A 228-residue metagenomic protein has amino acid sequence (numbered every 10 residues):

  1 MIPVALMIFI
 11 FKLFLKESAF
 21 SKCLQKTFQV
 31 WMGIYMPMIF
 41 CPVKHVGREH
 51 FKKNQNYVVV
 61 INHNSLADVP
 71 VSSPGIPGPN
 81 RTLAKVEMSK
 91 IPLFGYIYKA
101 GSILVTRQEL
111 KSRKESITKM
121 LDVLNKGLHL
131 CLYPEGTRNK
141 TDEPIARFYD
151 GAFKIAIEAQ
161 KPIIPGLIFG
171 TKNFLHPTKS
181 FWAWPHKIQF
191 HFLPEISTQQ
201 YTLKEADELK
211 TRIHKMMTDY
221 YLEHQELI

Functional and structural regions predicted by a protein language model:
M1-F14, A19-K26, V43, E49-K53 (+1 more regions): Membrane-interfacial terminal anchoring regions of lipid-handling membrane enzymes
A5-K26, P37-M38, K53-L110: Catalytic core of membrane glycerolipid acyltransferases/transacylases, capturing the structured, soluble-facing
Q29-C41: A generic, lipid-embedded transmembrane alpha helix
M38-V46, R113-K114, K172-L175: Short gly/ser/thr-rich secondary-structure transition/capping motifs
F40-P42, P79, G101, G127 (+1 more regions): A generic structural signal for alpha->beta connector loops
H45, V59, T82, L132 (+1 more regions): Generic preference for hydrophobic
V46, V105, G166: Hydrophobic residues at beta-strand termini and immediately following loops that shape nucleotide-binding pockets
E115-I228: Non-catalytic C-terminal accessory region of glycerolipid acyltransferases and related lyso-lipid remodeling enzymes
